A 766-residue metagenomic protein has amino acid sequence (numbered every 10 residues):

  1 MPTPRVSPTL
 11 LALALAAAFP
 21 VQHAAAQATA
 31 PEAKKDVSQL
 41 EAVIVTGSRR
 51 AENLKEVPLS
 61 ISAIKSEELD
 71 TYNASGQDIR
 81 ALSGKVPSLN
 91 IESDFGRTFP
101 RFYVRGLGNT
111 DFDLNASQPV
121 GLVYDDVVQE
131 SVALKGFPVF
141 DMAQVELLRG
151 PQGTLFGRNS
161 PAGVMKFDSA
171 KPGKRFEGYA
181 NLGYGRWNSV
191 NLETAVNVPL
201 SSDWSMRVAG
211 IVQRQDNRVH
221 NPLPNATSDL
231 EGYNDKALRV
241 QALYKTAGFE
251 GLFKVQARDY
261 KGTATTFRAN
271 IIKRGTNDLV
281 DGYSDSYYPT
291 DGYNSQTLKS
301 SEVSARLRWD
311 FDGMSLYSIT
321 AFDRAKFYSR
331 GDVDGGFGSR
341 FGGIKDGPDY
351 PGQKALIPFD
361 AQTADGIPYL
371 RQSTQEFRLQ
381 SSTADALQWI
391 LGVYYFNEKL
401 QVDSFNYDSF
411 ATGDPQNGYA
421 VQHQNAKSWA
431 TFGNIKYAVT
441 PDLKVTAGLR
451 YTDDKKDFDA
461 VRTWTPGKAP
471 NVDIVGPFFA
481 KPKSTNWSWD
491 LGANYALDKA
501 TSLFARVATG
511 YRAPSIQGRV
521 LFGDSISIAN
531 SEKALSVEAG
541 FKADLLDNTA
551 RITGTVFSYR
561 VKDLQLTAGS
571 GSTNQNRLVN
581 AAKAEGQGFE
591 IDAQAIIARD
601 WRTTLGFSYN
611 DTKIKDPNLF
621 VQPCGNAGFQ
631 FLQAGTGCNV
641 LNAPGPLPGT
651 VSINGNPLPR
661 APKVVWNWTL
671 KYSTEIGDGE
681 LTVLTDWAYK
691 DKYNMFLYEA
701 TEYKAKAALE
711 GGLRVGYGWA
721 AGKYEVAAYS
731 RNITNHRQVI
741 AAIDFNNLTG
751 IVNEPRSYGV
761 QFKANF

Functional and structural regions predicted by a protein language model:
M1-S75, R80-K85, N197, G251 (+4 more regions): N-terminal Sec signal peptide and the immediately downstream disordered periplasmic leader that contains the TonB box
Q39-R175, A539: Acidic, small-polar-rich N-terminal luminal/periplasmic segments of exported/outer-membrane proteins
P100, S117-P119, S131, F140-R149 (+6 more regions): Outer-membrane beta-barrel translocator/receptor signature
T227, E231-W389, F396-E398, R551-T553: Outer-membrane beta-barrel domain signature, strongest for Gram-negative TonB-dependent receptors and also present
L243-K245, L379-S382, Y394-F396, Q422-Y559 (+1 more regions): Structural signature of Gram-negative outer-membrane beta-barrels, strongest in the C-terminal barrel of TonB-dependent
S304-V333, N494-A496, S502-R512, N530-S608 (+1 more regions): Membrane-embedded beta-barrel scaffold of Gram-negative outer-membrane proteins
I390, V445, S558-R560, N580-L697 (+1 more regions): Gram-negative outer-membrane beta-barrel transporters
W687-L697, Y717-F766: C-terminal beta-signal and adjacent terminal beta-strands/loops of Gram-negative outer-membrane beta-barrel proteins
